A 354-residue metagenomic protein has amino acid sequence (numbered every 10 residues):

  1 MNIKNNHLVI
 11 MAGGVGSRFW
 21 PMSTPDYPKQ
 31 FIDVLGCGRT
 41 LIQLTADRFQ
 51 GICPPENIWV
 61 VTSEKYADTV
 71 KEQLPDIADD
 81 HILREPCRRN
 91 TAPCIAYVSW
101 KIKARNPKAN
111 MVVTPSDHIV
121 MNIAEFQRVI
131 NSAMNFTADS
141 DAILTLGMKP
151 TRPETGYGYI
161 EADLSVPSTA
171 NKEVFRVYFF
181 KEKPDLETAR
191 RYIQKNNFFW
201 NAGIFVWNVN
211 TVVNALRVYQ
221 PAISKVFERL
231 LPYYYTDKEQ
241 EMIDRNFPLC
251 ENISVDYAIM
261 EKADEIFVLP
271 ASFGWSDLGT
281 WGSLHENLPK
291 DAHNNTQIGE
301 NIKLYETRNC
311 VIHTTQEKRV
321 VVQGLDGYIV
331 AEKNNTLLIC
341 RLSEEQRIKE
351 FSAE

Functional and structural regions predicted by a protein language model:
M1-I10, R18-P25, G36-P115, M121-N131: Conserved N-terminal catalytic core of the sugar/cofactor nucleotidyltransferase
N2-N5, V209-E354: Left-handed beta-helix
M11-A12, V61, V112-P115, T145-K149 (+2 more regions): Short beta-strand segments
I42, V98, D117, I160 (+3 more regions): Residue-level signal for inorganic ion chemistry
V60, L83-R84, V113, L144-M148 (+2 more regions): General beta-strand structural signal in soluble alpha/beta enzymes
I123-I243, F247, F267, E317 (+1 more regions): Conserved core of the sugar-phosphate nucleotidyltransferase
